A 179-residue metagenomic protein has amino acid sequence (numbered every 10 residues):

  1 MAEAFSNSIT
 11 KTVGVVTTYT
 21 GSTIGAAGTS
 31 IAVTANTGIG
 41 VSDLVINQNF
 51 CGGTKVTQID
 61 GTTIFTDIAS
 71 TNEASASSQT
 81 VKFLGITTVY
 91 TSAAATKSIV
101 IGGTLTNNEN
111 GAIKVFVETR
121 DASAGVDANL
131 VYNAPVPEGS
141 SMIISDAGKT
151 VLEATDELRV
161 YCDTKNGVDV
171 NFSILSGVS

Functional and structural regions predicted by a protein language model:
M1-G14, L84-S98, G102-N108, Y161-S179: C-terminal interaction-tip segments
V15-V41, I46-G85: Small/polar beta-strand repeat architecture
V33-T37, T88-K97, T150-L152: Extracellular and analogous surface-interaction loops
I46, F65, S141-I143, R159: Hydrophobic beta-strand signal
Q48-F50, R120-V126: Change "in extracellular beta-sheet-rich domains … of secreted and cell-surface proteins" to "in beta-sheet-rich domains
N49-T54, G148-V151, T164-N166: Short, charged beta-turn/beta-strand-edge "cap" motif at the junction between a beta-strand and an adjacent loop
F116-R120, N171-S173: Beta-strand signatures of extracellular beta-sandwich domains
S123-E157: Intrinsically disordered, low-complexity Pro/Gly/Ser/Thr-rich segments with frequent PxxP/GP/PP motifs and embedded
